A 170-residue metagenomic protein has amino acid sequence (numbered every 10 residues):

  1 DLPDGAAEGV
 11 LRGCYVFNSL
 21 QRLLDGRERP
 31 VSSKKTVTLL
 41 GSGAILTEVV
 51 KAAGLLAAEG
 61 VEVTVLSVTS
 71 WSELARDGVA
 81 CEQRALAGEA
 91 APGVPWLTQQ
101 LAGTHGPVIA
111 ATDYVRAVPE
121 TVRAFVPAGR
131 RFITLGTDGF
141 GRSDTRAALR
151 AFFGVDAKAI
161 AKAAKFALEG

Functional and structural regions predicted by a protein language model:
D1-G170: Thiamine diphosphate
